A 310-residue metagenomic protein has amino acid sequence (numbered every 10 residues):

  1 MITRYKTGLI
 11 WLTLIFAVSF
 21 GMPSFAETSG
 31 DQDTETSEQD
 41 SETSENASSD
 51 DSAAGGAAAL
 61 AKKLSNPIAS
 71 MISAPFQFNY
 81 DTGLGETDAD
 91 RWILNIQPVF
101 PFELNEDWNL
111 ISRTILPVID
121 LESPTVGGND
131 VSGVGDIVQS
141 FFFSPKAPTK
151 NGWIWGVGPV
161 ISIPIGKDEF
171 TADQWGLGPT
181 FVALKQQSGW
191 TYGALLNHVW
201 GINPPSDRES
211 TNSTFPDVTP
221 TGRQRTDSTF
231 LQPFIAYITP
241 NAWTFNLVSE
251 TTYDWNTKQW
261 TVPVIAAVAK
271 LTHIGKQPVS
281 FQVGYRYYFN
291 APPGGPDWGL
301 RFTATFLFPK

Functional and structural regions predicted by a protein language model:
I2, V18-S19, Q32: Intrinsic disorder and flexible/low-complexity segments
I2-W11: Bacterial N-terminal signal peptides that target proteins for export
I10-F20: Bacterial N-terminal signal peptides
F20-A26: Sec/Tat signal peptide C-region and signal peptidase I cleavage site
T28-K310: Transmembrane beta-barrel domains of Gram-negative outer membranes and organellar outer membranes
